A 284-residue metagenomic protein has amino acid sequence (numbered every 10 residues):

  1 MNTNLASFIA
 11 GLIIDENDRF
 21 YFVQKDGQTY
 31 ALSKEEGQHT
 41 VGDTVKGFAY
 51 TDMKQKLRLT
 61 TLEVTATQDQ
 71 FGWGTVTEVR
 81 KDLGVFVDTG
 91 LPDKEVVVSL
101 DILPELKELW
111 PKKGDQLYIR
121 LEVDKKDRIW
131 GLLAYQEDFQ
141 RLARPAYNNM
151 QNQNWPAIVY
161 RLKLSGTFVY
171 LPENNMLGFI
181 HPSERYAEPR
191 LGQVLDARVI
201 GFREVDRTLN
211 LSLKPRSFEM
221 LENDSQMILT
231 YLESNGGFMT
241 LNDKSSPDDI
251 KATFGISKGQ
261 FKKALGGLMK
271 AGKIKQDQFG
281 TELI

Functional and structural regions predicted by a protein language model:
M1-I284: Single-stranded RNA-binding regions, centering on S1/OB-family and related RNA-binding modules
